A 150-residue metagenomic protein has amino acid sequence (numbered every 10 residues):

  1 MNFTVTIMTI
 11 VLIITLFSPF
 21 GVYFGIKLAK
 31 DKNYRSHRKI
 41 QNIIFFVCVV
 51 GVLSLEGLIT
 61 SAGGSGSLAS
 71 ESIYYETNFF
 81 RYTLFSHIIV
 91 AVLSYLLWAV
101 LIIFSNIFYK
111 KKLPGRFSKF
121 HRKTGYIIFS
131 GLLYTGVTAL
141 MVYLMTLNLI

Functional and structural regions predicted by a protein language model:
M1-I150: Alpha-helical membrane insertion/targeting regions
